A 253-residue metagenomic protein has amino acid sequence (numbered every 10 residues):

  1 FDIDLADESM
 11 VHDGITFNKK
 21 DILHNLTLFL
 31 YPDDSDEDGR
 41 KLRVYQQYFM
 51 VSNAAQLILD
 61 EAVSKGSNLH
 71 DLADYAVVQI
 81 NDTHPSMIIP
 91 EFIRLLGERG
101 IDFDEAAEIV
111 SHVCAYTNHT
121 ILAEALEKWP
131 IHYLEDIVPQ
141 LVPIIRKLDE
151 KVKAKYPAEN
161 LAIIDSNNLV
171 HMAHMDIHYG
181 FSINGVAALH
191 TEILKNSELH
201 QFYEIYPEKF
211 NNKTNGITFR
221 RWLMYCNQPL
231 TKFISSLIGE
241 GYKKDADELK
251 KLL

Functional and structural regions predicted by a protein language model:
F1-L253: A conserved ligand/cofactor-binding region detector
